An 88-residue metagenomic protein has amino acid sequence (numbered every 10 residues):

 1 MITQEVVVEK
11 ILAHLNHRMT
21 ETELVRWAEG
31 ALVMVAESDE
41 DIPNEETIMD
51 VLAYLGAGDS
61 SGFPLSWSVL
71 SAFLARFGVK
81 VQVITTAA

Functional and structural regions predicted by a protein language model:
M1-A88: Acidic, Ser/Pro/Thr-rich low-complexity regulatory regions and the short amphipathic helical interaction modules they
